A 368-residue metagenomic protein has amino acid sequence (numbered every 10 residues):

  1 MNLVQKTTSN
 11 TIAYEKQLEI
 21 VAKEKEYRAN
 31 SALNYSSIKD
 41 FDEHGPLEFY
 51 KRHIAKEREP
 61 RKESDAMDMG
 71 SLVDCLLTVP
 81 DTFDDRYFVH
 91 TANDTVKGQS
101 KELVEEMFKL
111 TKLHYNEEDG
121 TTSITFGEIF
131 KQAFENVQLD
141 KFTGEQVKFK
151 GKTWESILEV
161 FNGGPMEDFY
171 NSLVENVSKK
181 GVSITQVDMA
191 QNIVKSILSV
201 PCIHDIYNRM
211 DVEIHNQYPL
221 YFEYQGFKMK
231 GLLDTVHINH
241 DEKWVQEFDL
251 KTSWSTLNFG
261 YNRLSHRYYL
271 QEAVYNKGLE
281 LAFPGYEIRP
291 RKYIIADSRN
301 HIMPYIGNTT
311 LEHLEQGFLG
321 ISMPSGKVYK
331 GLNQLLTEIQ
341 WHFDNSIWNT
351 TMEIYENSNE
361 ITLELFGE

Functional and structural regions predicted by a protein language model:
N2-K230: Metal-dependent nuclease catalytic cores that hydrolyze phosphodiester bonds in DNA/RNA, characterized by
N2-T11, K112, N116-D119, S123 (+3 more regions): Metal-dependent nuclease catalytic regions and adjoining charged, substrate-binding loops involved in nucleic-acid end
L72, D234, L270-G278: Short amphipathic alpha-helical face segments that pack within enzyme cores and frequently flank/anchor catalytic
L77-T82, Y224, H237, T252-S255 (+1 more regions): Hydrophobic/aromatic-lined pockets within catalytic cores
D85-R86, T256-N258, H301-M303: Short catalytic/ligand-binding loop motif for oxyanion handling, primarily in non-cytosolic enzymes, centered on
M166-I197, N216, E247-F259, S265 (+3 more regions): Extended, compositionally biased low-complexity polar/Lys-Gly-rich tracts and adjacent boundary/linker regions are
I206-M210, H237-V245, E280-R289: Secondary-structure boundary elements
Y218-Y269: Non-catalytic protein-protein interaction segments used by genome-maintenance enzymes to assemble and couple activities
